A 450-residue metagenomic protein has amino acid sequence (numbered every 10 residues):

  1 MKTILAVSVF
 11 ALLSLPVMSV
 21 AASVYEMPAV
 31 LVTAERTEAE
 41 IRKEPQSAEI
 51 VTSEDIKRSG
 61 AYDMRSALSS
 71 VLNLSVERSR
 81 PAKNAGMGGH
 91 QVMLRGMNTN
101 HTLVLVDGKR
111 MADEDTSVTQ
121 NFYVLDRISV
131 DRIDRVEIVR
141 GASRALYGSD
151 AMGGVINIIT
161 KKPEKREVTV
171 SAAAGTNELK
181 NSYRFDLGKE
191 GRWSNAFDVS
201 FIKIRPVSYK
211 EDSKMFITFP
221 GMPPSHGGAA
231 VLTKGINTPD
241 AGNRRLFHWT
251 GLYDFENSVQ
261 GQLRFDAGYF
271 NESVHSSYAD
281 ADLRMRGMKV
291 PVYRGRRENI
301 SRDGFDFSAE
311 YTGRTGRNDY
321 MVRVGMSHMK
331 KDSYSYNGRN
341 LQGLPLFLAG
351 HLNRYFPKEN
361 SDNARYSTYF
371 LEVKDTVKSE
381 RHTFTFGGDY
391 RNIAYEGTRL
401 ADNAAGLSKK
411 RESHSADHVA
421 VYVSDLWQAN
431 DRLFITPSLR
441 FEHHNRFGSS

Functional and structural regions predicted by a protein language model:
P28-S59, G86, D115: N-terminal periplasmic "start-of-domain" segments of outer-membrane beta-barrel proteins
R65, S69-R110: Extracytoplasmic beta-strand/coil segments of soluble accessory domains associated with Gram-negative outer-membrane
V92, R110-R140: Short acidic/polar hinge/loop motifs at secondary-structure boundaries that mediate gating or recognition
D126-T169: A beta-strand signature from Gram-negative outer-membrane beta-barrel systems, especially the internal plug domain
A174-E178, F201-R205, F255, Y269-S273 (+6 more regions): Transmembrane beta-strands of outer-membrane beta-barrel pores
T176-I204, K214-S277, N299-G316, K378: Transmembrane beta-barrel wall of Gram-negative outer-membrane proteins
I204-S208, D240-R244, S258-Y320, M326-R365 (+1 more regions): Flexible loop and strand-edge segments within Gram-negative outer membrane beta-barrel domains
R381, T385, D389, K410-S450: Structural signature of Gram-negative outer-membrane beta-barrels, strongest in the C-terminal barrel of TonB-dependent
